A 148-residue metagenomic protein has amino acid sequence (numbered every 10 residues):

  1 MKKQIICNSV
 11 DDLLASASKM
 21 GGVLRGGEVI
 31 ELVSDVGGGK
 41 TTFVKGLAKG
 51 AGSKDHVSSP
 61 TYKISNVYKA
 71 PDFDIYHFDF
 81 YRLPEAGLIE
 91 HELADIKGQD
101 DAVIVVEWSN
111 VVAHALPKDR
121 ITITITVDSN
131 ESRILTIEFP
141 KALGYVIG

Functional and structural regions predicted by a protein language model:
M1-K19: N-terminal pre-Walker A segment at the start of P-loop NTPase domains
K3, K49, G87, A94-G148: Short phosphate-coordinating micro-motif centered on Lys-Gly-acidic
G21-G27: Phosphate-binding P-loop
I30-L32: Hydrophobic anchor at the beta1->P-loop junction of P-loop NTPases
V36: The conserved Walker
K40: Conserved lysine of the Walker
S53-Y68: Short beta-strand-centered segment that lines the nucleotide-binding/catalytic pocket of NTP-utilizing
